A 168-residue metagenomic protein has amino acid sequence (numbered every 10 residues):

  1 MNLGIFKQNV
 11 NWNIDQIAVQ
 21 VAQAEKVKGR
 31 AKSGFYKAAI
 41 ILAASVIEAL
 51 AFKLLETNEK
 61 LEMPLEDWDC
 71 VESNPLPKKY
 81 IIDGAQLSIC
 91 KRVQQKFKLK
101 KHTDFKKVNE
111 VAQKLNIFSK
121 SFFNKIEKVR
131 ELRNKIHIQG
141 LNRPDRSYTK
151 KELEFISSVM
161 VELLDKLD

Functional and structural regions predicted by a protein language model:
M1-K37, S158: Charged alpha-helical initiation segments
I5-Q8, W12, G84, T103 (+2 more regions): Alpha-helix boundary/N-cap detector
W12-A22, S45, A49, E127 (+3 more regions): Generic structural signal for well-ordered, non-membrane alpha-helices
Q20-V27, T57, L61, L115-F118 (+2 more regions): Surface-exposed polar/charged interaction patches
E25, L50-E62, H137-P144, L164-D168: Long, hydrophobic, amphipathic alpha-helical segments used as structural scaffolds
S33-N58: Short, hydrophobic, well-ordered secondary-structure elements
A51-S121: Short non-catalytic regulatory patches outside canonical folded cores
Q113-D168: Charge-enriched, short contiguous segments at helix-coil
